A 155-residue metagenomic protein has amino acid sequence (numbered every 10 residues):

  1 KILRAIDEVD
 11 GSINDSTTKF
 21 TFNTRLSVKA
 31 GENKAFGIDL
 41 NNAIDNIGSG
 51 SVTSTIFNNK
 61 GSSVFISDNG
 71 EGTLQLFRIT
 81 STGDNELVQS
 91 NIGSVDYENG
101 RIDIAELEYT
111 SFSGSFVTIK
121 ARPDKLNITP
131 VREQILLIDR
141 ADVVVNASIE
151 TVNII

Functional and structural regions predicted by a protein language model:
K1-A35, T151-I155: Acidic, low-complexity glycine/serine/threonine-rich segments
S16, F20, S27, G31-F36 (+4 more regions): General "foldedness" signal
F22, L40-N42, A121-P123: Flexible glycine-/small-residue-rich
R25-L87, N91-G93: Extended alpha-helical or coil "stalk/linker/tether" regions that are enriched in polar/charged and small residues
T82-I155: Surface-exposed interaction regions enriched in Ser/Thr/Asp/Glu that occur as long low-complexity tracts or repetitive
